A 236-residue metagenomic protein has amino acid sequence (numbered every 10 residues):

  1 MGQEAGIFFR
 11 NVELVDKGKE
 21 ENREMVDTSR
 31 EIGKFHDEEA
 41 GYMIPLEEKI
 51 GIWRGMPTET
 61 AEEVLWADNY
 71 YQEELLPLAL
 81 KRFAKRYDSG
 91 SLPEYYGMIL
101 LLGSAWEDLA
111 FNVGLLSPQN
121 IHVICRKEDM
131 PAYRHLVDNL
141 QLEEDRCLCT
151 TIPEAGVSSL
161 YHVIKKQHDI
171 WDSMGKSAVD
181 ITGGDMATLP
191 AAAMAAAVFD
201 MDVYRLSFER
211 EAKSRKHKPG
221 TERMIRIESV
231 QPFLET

Functional and structural regions predicted by a protein language model:
Q3-S177, A187-T236: Long, low-complexity, Lys/Arg-enriched
A178-T182: Short glycine-rich or small-residue beta-strand-to-loop segments that form or flank ligand, phosphate, metal/Fe-S
